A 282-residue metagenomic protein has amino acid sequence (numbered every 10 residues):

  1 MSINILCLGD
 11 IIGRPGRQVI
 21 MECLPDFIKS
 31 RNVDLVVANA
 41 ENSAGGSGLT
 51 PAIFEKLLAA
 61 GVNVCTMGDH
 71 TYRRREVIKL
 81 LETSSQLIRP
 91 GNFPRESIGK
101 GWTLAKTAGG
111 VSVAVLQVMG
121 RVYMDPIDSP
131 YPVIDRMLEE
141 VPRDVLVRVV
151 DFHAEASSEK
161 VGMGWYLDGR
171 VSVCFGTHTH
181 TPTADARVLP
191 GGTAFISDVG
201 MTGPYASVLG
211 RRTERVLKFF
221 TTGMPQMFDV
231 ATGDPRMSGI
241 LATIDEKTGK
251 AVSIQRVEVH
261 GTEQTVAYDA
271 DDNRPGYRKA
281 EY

Functional and structural regions predicted by a protein language model:
M1-Y282: Acidic, metal/ion-coordinating pockets
